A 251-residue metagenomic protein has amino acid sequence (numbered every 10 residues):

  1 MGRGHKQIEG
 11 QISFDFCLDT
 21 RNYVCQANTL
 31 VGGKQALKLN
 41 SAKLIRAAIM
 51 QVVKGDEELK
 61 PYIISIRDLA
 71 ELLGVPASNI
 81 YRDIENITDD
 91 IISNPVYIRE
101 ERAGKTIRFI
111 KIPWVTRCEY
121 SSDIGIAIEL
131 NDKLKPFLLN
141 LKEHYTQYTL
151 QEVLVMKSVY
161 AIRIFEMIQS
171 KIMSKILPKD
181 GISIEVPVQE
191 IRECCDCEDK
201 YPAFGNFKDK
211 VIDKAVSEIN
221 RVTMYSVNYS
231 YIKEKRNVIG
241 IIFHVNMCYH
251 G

Functional and structural regions predicted by a protein language model:
M1-G251: Charged, alpha-helix-forming regions
